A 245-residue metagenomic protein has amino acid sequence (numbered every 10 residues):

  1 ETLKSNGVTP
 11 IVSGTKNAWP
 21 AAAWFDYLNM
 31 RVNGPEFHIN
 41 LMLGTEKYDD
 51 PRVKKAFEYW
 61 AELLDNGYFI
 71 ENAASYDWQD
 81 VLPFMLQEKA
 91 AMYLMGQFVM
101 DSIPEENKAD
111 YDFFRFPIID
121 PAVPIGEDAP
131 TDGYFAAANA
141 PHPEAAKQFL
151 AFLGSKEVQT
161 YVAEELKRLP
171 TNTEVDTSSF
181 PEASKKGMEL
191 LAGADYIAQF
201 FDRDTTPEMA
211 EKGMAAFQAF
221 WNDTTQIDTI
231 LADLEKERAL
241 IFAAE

Functional and structural regions predicted by a protein language model:
E1, V81-M85, V99, A146 (+1 more regions): Short, hydrophobic alpha-helical packing/hinge segments within bilobed ligand-binding/sensory domains
E1-E46, A61, A90: Extracytoplasmic/periplasmic solute-binding protein
S5, A194-E245: Conserved C-terminal helix/tail region of periplasmic/extracytoplasmic solute-binding proteins
V12, A91-G96, D112: Paired acidic/hydrophobic, glycine-rich loop segments that form the ligand-binding mouth/hinge of periplasmic-binding
G14, W78, M95-M100, P130-D132: Beta->alpha turn/N-cap motifs
M42-A73: Glycine-centered hinge/linker elements that transmit conformational signals in sensory and ligand-binding systems
N66, P104-R168, A215, T224: Extracytoplasmic/periplasmic substrate-recognition and gating elements
E71-L86: Short helix-initiation/N-cap motifs at beta->coil->alpha
